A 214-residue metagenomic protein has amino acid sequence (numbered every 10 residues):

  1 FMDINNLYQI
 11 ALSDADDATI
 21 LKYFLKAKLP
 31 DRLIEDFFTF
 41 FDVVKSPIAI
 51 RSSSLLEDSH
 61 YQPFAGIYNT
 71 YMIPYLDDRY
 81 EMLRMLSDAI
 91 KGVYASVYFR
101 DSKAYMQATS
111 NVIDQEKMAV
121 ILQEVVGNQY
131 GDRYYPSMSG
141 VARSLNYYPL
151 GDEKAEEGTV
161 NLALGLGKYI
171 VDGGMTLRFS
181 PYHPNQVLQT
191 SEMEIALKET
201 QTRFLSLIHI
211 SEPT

Functional and structural regions predicted by a protein language model:
F1, I50-L76, V120-I121, G131-F179: Conserved phosphate/anionic-ligand binding catalytic regions in large, soluble enzymes, centered on
F1-I121, Y130: N-terminal beta-alpha lobe that positions the nucleotide/phosphoryl donor in ATP/NTP-coupled carboxylate activation
A11-L12, S180-L205: Compact, glycine/acidic-enriched structural inserts
T19-L21, R84-I90, Y105-T109, K154-A163 (+1 more regions): Low-complexity, flexible helical/coil segments
V93, S144-A155, N185-M193: Short, cationic low-complexity segments
V93-V97, M175-L177, H209: Hydrophobic transmembrane signal anchors and adjacent membrane-proximal interface regions, especially in viral
V125: Conserved functional hotspots at enzyme active or ligand-binding sites that engage polyanionic ligands
S206-T214: Residue-level detector of conserved catalytic or cofactor/ligand-binding positions in enzyme active sites
